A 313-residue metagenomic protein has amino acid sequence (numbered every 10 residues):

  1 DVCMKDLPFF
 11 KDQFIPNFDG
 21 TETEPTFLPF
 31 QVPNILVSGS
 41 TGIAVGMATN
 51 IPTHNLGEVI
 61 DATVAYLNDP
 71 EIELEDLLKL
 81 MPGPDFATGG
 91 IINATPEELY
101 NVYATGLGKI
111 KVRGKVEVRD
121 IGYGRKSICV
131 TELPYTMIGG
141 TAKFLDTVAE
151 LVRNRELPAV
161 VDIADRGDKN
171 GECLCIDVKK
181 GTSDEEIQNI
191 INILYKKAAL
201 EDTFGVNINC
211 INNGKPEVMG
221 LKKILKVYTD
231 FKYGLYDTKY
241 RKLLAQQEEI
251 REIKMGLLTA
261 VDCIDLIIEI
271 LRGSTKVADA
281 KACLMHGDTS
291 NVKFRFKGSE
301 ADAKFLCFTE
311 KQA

Functional and structural regions predicted by a protein language model:
D1, V45-I110, R119, A142: Conserved glycine-bearing catalytic or ligand-binding loops at nucleotide- and phosphate-handling centers of large
D1-T23, V130-P158: A short, contiguous, amphipathic alpha-helix enriched in charged residues
Q13-F27, A94, A164-C175: Glycine/charge-rich, flexible interdomain linkers and switch-proximal surface loops that mediate coupling
G20-Q31, A104-K111, E150-P158, L194: Conserved alpha/beta core surface patches that mediate binding of polyanionic ligands
F30-G57, A313: Conserved phosphate/anionic-ligand binding catalytic regions in large, soluble enzymes, centered on
S38, G108-S127, D165-K169, K215-K223: Flexible hinge/switch segments at interdomain interfaces of large molecular machines
N50-P70, T131, T136-R155, N192-A199 (+1 more regions): Extended active-site and interfacial segments that coordinate phosphate-rich ligands in large catalytic machineries
D85, P134-I138, P158-A313: Long, charged, helix-rich clamp/arm modules that form nucleic acid-engaging surfaces of large nucleic-acid-processing
